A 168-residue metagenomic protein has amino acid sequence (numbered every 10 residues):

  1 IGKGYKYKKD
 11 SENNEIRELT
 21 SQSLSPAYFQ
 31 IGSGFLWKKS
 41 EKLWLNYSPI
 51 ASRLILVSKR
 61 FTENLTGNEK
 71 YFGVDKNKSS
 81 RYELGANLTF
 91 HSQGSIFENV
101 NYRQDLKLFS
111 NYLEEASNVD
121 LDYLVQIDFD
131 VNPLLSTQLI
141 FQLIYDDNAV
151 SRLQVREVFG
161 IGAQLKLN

Functional and structural regions predicted by a protein language model:
I1-Y5, K39, P49-I55, L108-E114 (+2 more regions): Transmembrane beta-strands of outer-membrane beta-barrel pores
N14-S21, K70-K78, F109-L113, D147-A149: Extracellular loop and loop/strand-boundary signature of outer-membrane beta-barrel proteins
F29-I31, L45-P49, A86, Y102-L106 (+3 more regions): Transmembrane beta-strands of outer-membrane beta-barrel proteins
F29-V74: Hydrophobic, aromatic-enriched interface-forming segments
W37-K39, F90-G94, F129, L165-L167: Residue-level signature of outer-membrane beta-barrel architecture
K42-L45, N99-Y102, F129-L139, L167: Repeated loop/turn-to-beta-strand initiation elements of outer-membrane beta-barrel proteins
Y82, N111-D120, N148-R156: Solvent-exposed loop/turn segments connecting transmembrane beta-strands in outer-membrane beta-barrel proteins
V155-N168: Outer-membrane beta-barrel "beta-signal"
